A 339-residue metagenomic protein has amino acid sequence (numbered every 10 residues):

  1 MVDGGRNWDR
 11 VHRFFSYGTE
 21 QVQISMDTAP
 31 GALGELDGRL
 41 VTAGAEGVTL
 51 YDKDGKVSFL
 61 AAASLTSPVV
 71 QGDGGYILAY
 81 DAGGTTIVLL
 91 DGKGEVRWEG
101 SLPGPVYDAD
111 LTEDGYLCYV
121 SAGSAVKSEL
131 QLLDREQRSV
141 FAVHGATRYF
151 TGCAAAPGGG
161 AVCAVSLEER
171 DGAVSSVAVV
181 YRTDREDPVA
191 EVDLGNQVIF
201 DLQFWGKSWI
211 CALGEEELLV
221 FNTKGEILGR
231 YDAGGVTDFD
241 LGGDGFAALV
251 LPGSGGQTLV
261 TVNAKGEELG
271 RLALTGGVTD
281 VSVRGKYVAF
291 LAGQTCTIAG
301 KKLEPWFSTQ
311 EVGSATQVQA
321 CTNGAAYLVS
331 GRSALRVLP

Functional and structural regions predicted by a protein language model:
M1-Q23, A29-L33, V48, I77 (+7 more regions): Gram-positive cell-envelope targeting signals
H12-M26, D54-A62, G94-S101, R138-H144 (+4 more regions): A short beta-strand motif characteristic of beta-propeller blades
G18-T49, K53, L60-G72: Beta-strand-rich domains and repeat architectures in extracellular enzymes and scaffolds, especially beta-propellers
M26-G34, S64-G75, G104-E113, T147-A156 (+4 more regions): Repeated scaffold domains used in trafficking and secretory/extracellular systems, primarily beta-propellers
T42, A79, C118-V120, V162-V165 (+4 more regions): Residue position within the beta-strands of beta-propeller blades
G47-T49, T85-V88, A125-Q131, R170-V180 (+4 more regions): Structural motif
S58-V165: Non-cytosolic head/periplasmic domains of membrane-anchored proteins
V126-E217: Solenoidal tandem-repeat scaffolds enriched in leucines and small polar residues
